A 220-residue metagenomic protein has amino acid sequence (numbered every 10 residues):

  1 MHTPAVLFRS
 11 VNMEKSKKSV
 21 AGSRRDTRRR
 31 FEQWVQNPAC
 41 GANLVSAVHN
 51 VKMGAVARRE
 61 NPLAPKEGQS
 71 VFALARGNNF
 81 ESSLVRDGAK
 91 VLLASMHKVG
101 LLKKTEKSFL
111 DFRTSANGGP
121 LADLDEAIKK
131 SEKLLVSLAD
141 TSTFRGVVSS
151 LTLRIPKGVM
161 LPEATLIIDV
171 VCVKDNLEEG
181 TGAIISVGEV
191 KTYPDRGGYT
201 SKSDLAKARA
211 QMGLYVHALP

Functional and structural regions predicted by a protein language model:
M1-G88: Nuclease-adjacent, charged terminal/linker segments that flank catalytic cores
S10, S16-S19, S23, S46 (+11 more regions): Generic serine detector
G22, G41, G54, G68 (+10 more regions): Residue-identity detector for glycine
S23-D26, L101, K207: Alpha-helical protein-protein interaction elements
C40-N43, D123, S201: Alpha-helix capping and helix-coil boundary motifs
V48-S137: Low-complexity, highly charged intrinsically disordered N-terminal segments that act as targeting/localization
K104-G182: Active-site metal-binding core of divalent-cation-utilizing nuclease and nuclease-like domains
L153-P220: Mg2+/Mn2+-dependent nuclease catalytic core
